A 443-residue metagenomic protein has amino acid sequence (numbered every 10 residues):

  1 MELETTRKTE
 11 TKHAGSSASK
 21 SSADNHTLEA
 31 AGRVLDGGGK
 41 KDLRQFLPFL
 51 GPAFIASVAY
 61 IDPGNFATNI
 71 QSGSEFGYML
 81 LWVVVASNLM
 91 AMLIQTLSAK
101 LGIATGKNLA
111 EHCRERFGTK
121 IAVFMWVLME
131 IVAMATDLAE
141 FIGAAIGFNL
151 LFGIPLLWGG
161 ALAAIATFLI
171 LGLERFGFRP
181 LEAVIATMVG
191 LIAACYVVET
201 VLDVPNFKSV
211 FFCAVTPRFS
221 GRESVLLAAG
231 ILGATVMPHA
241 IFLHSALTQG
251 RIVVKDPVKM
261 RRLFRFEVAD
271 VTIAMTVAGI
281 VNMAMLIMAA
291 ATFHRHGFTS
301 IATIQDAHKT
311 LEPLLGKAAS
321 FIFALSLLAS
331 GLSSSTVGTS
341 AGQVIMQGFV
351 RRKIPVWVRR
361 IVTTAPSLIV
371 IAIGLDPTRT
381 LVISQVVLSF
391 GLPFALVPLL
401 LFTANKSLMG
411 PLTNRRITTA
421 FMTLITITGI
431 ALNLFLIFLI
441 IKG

Functional and structural regions predicted by a protein language model:
E2-G64, K120, L227, R265-F266: Membrane-interface "cap" regions at the ends of multi-pass membrane proteins
L28-L35, T68-G73, T96-I121, I146 (+4 more regions): Flexible loop linkers connecting adjacent transmembrane helices in multi-pass alpha-helical membrane transporters
A56, V83-R116, M125-I131: Juxtamembrane transmembrane-helix boundary signature
I70-Q71, E75, C113, G143-L157 (+6 more regions): Transmembrane helix-loop boundary segments of multi-pass membrane transporters
M90-A99, K120-E140, A145-E174, G233-A234 (+1 more regions): Helix-loop-helix module between adjacent transmembrane segments
A91-A104, T248-V258, T276-D306: Extracellular/periplasmic helix-exit of transmembrane alpha-helices
W126-E130, L151-L173, L191-C195, K353-I369 (+1 more regions): Transmembrane alpha-helical segments of multi-pass small-molecule transport proteins
T167, V189-T216, V225-A228, L232-T248 (+2 more regions): Hydrophobic alpha-helical segments and their helix-loop junctions in multi-pass secondary transporters
